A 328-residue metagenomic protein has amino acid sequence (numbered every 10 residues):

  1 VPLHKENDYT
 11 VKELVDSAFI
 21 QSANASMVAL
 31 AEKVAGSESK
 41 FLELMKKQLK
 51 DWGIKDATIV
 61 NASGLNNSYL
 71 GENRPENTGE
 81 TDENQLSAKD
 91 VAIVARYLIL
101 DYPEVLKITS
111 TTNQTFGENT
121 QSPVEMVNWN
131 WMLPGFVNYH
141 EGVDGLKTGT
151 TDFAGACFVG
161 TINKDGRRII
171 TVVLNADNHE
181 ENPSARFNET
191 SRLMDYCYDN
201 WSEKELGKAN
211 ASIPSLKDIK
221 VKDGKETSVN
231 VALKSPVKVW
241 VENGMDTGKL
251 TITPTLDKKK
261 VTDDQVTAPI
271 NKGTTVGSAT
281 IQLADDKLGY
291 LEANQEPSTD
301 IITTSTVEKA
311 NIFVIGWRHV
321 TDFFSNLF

Functional and structural regions predicted by a protein language model:
V1-V28, M126-G145: Conserved catalytic neighborhood of penicillin-recognizing serine enzymes
K5-N7, E32-V34, S63, V173-N175 (+1 more regions): A mature extracytoplasmic/lumenal domain signature
D8, N24, S39, Q85 (+3 more regions): Electropositive phosphate-/nucleotide-binding environments in soluble metabolic enzymes
L14-G36, F41-M45, V91-V94, A279: Alpha-helical scaffold elements that line and support the substrate/ligand-binding pocket of soluble hydrolases
G36-G224: Penicillin-recognizing serine hydrolase domain
N200-F328: Conserved SxxK-family serine transpeptidase/carboxypeptidase catalytic domain of penicillin-binding proteins
